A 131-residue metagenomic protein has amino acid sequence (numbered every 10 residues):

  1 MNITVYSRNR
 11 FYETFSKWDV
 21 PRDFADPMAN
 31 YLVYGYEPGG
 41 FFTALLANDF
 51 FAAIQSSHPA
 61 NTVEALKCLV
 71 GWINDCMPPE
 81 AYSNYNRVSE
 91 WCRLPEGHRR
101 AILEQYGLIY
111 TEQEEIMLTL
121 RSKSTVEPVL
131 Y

Functional and structural regions predicted by a protein language model:
N2-T4, R8-F11, N48: Extracytoplasmic/secretory-pathway segments with low complexity and glycosylation-like composition
I3-S7, Y34, G39-G40, R93-P95 (+1 more regions): Long, charge-patterned amphipathic interaction tracts in eukaryotic proteins
Y6, R10, D23, Y36 (+2 more regions): N-terminal functional modules and adjacent low-complexity/disordered segments of proteins
N9, E13-S16, V20, L118 (+1 more regions): Intrinsically disordered, low-complexity segments used for protein-protein interactions
S16-E64: Amphipathic alpha-helical interaction modules
V63-L130: Amphipathic alpha-helical binding modules
